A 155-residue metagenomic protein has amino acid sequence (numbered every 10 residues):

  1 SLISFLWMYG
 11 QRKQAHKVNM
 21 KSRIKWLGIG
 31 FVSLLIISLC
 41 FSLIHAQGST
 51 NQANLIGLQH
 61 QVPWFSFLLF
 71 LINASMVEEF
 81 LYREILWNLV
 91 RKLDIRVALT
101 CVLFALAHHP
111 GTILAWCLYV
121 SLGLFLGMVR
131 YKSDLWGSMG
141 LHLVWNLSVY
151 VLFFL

Functional and structural regions predicted by a protein language model:
S1-Q11: Alpha-helical transmembrane segments in multi-pass membrane proteins
R12-A74: Juxtamembrane helix-loop-helix connectors linking adjacent transmembrane helices in multi-pass membrane enzymes
W64-L155: Transmembrane helix-loop-helix hairpins at the membrane interface of multi-pass integral membrane proteins
